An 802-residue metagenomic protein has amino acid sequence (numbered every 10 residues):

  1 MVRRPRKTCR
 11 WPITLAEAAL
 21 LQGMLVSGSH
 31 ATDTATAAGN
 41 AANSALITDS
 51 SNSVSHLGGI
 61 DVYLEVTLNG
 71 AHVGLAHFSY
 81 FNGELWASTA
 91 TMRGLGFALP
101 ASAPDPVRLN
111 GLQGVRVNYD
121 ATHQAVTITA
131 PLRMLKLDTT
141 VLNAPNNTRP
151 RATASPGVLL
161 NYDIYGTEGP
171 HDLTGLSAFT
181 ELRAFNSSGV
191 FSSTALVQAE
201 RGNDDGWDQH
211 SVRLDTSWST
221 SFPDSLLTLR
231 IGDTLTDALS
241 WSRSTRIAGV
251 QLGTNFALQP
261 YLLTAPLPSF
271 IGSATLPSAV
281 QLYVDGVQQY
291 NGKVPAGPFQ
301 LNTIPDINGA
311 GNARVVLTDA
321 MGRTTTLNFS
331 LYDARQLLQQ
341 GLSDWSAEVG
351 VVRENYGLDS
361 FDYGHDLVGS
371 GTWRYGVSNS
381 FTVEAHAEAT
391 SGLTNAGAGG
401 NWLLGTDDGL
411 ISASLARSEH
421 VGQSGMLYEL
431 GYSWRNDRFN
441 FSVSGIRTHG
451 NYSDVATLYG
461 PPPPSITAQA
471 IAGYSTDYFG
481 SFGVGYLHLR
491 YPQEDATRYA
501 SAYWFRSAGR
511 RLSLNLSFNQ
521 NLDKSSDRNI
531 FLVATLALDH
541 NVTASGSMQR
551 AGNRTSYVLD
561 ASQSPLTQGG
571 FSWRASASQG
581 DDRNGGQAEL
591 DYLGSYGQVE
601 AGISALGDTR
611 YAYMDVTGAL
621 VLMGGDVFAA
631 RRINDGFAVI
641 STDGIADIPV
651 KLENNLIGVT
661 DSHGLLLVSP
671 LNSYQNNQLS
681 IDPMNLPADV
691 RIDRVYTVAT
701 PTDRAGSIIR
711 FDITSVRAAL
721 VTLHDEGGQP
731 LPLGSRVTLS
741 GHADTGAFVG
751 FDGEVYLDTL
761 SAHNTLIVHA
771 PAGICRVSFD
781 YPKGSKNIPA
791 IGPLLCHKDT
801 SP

Functional and structural regions predicted by a protein language model:
V2-R6, L20-G23, H30-P266, A551-V621 (+1 more regions): Post-signal-peptide, soluble extracytosolic/periplasmic N-terminal scaffold domains of envelope/secretory systems
L57-L64, A71-H77, G644-N654, G727-H742: Short, ordered, surface-exposed loop/turn motifs in non-cytosolic proteins
L64-V66, G272, A638-T642, R717-D725: A short, amphipathic beta-strand motif
S79-A87, I304-A310, L665-L679, M684-P687 (+3 more regions): Short Pro-Gly-centered beta-turn/loop motif in secreted/extracellular proteins
A125-T129, A334-L338, V695-S715, D780-P802: Extracellular beta-sheet/turn segments enriched in Thr/Pro/Gly and aliphatic residues
P150-R151, L176-S188, H210-P223, Y363-N379 (+12 more regions): Feature captures outer-membrane beta-barrel proteins of Gram-negative bacteria and organelles
Y162-G166, A195-V197, L229-L235, A347-V351 (+8 more regions): Transmembrane beta-barrel strands of outer-membrane/channel proteins
N655-G664, H742-D752: Short, acidic Ser/Thr/Gly-rich low-complexity loop/linker segments typical of extracellular and cell-surface proteins
